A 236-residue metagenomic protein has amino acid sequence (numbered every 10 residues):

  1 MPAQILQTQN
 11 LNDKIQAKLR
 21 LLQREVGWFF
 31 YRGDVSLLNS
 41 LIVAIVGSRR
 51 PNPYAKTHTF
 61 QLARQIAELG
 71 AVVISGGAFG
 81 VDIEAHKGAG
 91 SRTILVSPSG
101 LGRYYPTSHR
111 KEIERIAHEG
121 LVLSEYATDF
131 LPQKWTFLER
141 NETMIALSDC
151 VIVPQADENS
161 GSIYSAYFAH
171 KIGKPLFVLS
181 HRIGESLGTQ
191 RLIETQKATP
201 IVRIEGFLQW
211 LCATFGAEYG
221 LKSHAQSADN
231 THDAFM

Functional and structural regions predicted by a protein language model:
P2-M236: Glycine-biased, small-residue-rich flexible motifs in mid-sequence functional cores and linkers
